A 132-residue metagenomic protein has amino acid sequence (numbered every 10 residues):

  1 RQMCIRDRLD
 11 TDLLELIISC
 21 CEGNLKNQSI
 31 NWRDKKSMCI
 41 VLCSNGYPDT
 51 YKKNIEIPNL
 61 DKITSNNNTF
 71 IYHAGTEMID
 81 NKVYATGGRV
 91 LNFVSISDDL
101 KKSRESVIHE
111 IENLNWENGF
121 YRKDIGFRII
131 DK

Functional and structural regions predicted by a protein language model:
R1-I5: Short, small-residue-biased leader/transition segments that mark boundaries at the very start of proteins
D10: Glycine-rich anion/phosphate-binding loop at the beta-strand->alpha-helix junction
L13: Catalytic-loop motifs flanking and including active-site residues across diverse enzymes
L16-K132: Peripheral (often C-terminal) accessory segments that flank ATP-dependent C-N-forming ligase machineries
